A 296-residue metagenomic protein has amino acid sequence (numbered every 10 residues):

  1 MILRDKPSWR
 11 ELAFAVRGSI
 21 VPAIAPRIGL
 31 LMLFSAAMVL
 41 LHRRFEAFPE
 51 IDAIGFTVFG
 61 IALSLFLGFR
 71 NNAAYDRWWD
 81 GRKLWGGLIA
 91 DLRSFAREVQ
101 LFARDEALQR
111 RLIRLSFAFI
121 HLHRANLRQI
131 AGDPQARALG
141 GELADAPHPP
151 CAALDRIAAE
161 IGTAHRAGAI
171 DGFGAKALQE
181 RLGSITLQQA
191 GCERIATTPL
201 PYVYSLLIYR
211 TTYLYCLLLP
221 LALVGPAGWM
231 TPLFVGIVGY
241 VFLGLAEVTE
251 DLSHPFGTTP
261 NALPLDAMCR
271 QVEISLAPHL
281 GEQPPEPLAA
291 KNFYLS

Functional and structural regions predicted by a protein language model:
M1-G86, D105, A227-G228, I274-L276 (+1 more regions): N-terminal juxtamembrane/topogenic regions of multi-pass membrane proteins
W9-P22, F173, E180-T211, E250-S253 (+1 more regions): Membrane-interface, cytosolic juxtamembrane amphipathic helix immediately N-terminal to a transmembrane helix, enriched
F34-P49, T212-A246: Juxtamembrane "helix exit" motif at the C-terminal ends of alpha-helical transmembrane segments in multi-pass membrane
A74-W78, G87, E98, G244-P255: Membrane-spanning helices that line or support transport/gating and their immediate boundary helices in channels
W78-F95, R181-Q189, I195, T259-L265 (+1 more regions): Intracellular alpha-helical coupling/juxtamembrane segments of multi-pass membrane proteins
F95-Y204: Structured inter-helical modules in multipass membrane proteins
I161, H165-G168, T186-Q189, E193-L200 (+7 more regions): Alpha-helix capping/termination and helix-coil
G239, V248-S296: Cytosolic/matrix-facing juxtamembrane and C-terminal tails of multi-pass cellular membrane proteins
